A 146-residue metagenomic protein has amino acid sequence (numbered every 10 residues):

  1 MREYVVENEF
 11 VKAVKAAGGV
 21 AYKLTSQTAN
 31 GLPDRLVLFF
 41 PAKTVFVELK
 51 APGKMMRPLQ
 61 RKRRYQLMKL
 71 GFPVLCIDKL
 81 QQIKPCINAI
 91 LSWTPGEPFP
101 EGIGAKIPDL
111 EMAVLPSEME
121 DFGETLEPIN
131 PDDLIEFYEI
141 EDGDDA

Functional and structural regions predicted by a protein language model:
M1-G123, I135, I140, D144-A146: Catalytic phosphate/metal-binding cores of nucleic-acid and nucleotide-processing enzymes, i.e., regions that mediate
